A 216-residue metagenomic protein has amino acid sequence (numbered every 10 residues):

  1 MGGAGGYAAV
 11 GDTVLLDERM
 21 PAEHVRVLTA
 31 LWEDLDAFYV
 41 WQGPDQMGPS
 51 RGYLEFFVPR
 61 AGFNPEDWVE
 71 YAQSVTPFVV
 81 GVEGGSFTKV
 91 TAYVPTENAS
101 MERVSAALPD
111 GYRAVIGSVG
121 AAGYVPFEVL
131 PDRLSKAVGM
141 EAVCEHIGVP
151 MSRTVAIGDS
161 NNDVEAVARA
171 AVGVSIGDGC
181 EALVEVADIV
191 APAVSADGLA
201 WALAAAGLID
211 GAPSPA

Functional and structural regions predicted by a protein language model:
M1-G62: Active-site phosphate-binding/coordination module
A9, G123-P126, L183: A short acidic, helix-capping loop that chelates divalent metal ions and anchors anionic groups
L16-H24, F63-P65, S135-E141, A212-P215: A polyampholytic, Gly/Pro-enriched intrinsically disordered region
V27, L31, S105-A107, A182: Alpha-helical scaffold elements within enzyme catalytic domains, especially in hydrolases
D36, P109-G111, A171: Residue-level detector of structured alpha->beta connecting loops
Q42-I157, N161-N162: Conserved acidic, metal-coordinating active-site core of Asp-based, Mg2+-dependent phosphoryl-transfer enzymes
V129-A216: Mg2+-dependent phosphoryl-transfer enzymes with acidic/Ser/Thr/Gly-rich catalytic loops
